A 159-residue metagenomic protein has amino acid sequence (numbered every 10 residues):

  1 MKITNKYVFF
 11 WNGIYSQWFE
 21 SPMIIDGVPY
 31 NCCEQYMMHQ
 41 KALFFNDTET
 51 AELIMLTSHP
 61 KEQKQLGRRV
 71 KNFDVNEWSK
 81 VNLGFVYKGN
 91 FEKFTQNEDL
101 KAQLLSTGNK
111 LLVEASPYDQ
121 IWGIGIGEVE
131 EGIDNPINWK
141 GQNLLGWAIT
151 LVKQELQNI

Functional and structural regions predicted by a protein language model:
M1-I159: Charged, low-complexity intrinsically disordered segments
